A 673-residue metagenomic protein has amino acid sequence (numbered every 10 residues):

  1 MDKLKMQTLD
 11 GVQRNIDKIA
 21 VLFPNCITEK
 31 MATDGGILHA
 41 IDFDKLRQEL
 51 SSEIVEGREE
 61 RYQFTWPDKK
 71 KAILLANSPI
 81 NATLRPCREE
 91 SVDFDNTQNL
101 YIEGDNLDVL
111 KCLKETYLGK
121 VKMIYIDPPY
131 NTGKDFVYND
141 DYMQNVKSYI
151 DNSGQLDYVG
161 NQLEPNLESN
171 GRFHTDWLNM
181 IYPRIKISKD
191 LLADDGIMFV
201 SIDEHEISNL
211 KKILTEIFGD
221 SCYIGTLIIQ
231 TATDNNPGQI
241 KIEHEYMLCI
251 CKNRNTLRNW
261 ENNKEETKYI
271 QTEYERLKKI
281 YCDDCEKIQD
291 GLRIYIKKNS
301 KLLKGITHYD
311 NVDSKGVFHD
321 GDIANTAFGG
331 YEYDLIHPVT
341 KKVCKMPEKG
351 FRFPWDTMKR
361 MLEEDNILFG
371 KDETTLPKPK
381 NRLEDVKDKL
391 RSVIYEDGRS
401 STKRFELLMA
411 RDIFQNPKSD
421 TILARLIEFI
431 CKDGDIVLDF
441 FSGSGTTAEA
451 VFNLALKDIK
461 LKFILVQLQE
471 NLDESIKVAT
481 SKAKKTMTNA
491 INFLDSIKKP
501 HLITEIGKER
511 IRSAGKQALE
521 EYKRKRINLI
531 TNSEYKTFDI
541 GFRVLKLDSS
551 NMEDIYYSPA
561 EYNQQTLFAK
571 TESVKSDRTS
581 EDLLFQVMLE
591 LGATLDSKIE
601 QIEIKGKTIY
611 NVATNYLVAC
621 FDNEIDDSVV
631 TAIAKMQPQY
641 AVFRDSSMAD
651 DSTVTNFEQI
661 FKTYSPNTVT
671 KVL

Functional and structural regions predicted by a protein language model:
M1-Y125, Y130-P183, N489-A490, Y535-T537 (+2 more regions): DnaQ-like (DEDDh/DEDDy) 3′-5′ exonuclease domain used for proofreading and 3′-end trimming on nucleic acids
W66, N106, D140-S148, L178 (+2 more regions): Conserved S-adenosyl-L-methionine
C112, T116-Y117, Y125, Y274 (+4 more regions): Segments forming glycine/polar-rich beta-alpha architectures that bind adenosine-containing cofactors
G119-V137, L214, V437-V451, M588: Conserved proline-anchored active-site loop of SAM-dependent methyltransferases that bridges a beta-strand
D157, E164-I224, I464, H501-I527 (+1 more regions): Conserved Class I SAM-dependent methyltransferase catalytic core
I181, D194-D195, E204-I270: Signature of N6-adenine DNA methyltransferases within the class I
N235-K304, N551-I555: Flexible, glycine-/basic-rich loop-and-beta segments that form/coincide with the SAM-dependent methyltransferase
N453, K457-L673: PRPP-dependent phosphoribosyltransferase catalytic core
